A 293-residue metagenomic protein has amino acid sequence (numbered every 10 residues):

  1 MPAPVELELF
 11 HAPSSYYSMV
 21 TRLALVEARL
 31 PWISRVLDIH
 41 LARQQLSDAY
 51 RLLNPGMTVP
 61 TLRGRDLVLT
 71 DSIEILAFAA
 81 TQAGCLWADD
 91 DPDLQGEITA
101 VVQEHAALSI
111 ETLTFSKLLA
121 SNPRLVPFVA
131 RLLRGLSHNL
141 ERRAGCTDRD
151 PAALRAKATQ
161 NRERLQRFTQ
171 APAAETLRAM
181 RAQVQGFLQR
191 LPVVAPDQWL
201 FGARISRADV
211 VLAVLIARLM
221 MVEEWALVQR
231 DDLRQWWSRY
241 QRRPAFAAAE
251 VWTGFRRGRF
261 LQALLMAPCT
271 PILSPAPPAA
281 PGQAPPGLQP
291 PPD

Functional and structural regions predicted by a protein language model:
M1-R155, G282, G287, D293: GST-like domain detector, emphasizing the conserved glutathione-binding G-site in the N-terminal thioredoxin-like
A12, D38, R207, T253-R256: Short, solvent-exposed turn/loop segments enriched in Gly/Ser/Thr/Pro and often Arg
R29-P31, Y50, A152-R167, L261-A267: Short alpha-helical hairpin
P55, V59-P60, W199, D231 (+1 more regions): Proline-centered helix-kink/hinge sites
L76-A80, T99-Q103, Q185-P192, W237-Q241: Non-transmembrane alpha-helical segments in soluble domains of secreted/periplasmic/extracellular proteins
W87-D89, L200-A203, V228, A247-V251: Short, hydrophobic secondary-structure boundary micro-motifs
E111-S238: GST-like fold's C-terminal all-alpha helical module
I216-D293: Long, positively charged, glycine-interspersed low-complexity recognition regions
